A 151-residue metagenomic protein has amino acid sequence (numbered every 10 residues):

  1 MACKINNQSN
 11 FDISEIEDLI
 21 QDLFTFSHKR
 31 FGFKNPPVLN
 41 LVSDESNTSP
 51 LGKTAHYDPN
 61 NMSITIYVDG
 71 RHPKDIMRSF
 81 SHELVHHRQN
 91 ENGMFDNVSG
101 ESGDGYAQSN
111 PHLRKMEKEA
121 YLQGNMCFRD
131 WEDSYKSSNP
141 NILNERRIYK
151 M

Functional and structural regions predicted by a protein language model:
M1-N7, F26-K29, N141-M151: Intrinsically disordered, compositionally biased, charge-dense segments
A2-Q8, G100-G105: Short, contiguous pre-domain boundary segments
N6-N60: Auxiliary, metal-adjacent structural segments of Zn-dependent hydrolase domains
S63-F80: Short pre-active-site segment immediately N-terminal to the catalytic Zn-binding motif
K74-R78, N90-L122: Post-HEXXH active-site segment of zinc metalloproteases
S81-Q89: Short active-site segment of divalent metal-dependent hydrolases/proteases that encodes the spacing between
R88-G100, F128-S137: Substrate-binding/catalytic groove segments of enzymes that remodel or degrade extracellular structural polymers
E117, G124-M151: Long, well-structured alpha-helical subdomains associated with metal-dependent extracellular/ecto-lumenal hydrolases
